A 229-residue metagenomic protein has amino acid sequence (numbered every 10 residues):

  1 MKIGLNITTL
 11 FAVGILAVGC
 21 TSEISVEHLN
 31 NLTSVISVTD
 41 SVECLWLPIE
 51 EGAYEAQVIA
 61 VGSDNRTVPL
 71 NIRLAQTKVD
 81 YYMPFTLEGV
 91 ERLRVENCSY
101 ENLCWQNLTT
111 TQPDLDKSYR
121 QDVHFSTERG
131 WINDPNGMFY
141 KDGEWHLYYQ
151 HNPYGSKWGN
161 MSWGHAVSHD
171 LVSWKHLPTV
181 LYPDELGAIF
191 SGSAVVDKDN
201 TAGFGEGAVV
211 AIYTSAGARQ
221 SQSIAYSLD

Functional and structural regions predicted by a protein language model:
M1-T8: Bacterial N-terminal signal peptides that target proteins for export
T8-I15: Small-residue packing motifs within transmembrane alpha-helices
V18-G19: C-terminal motif of bacterial Sec signal peptides marking the signal peptidase cleavage site
I24-D229: Beta-rich carbohydrate-recognition and catalytic domains
